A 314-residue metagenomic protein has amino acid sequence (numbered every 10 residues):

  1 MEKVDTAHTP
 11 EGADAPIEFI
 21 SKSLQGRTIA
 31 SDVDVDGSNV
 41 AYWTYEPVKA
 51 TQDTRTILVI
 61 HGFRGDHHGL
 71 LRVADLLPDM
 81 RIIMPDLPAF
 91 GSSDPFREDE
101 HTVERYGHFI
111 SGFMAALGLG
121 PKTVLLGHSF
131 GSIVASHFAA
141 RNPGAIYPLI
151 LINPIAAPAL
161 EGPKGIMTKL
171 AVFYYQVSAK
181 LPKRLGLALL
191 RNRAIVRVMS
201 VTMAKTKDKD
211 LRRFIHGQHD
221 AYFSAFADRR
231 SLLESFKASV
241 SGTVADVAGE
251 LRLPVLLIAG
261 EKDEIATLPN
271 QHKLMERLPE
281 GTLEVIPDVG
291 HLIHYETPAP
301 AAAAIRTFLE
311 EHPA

Functional and structural regions predicted by a protein language model:
S38-D94: Conserved HGGG/HGGXW glycine-rich cap/lid loop of the alpha/beta-hydrolase fold
W43-K49, M84-F130, G162, A303: Active-site loop/oxyanion-hole signature of alpha/beta-hydrolase fold enzymes
L149-K183: Flexible "cap/lid" loop of the alpha/beta hydrolase fold
L185-E250: Conserved alpha/beta-hydrolase catalytic His-Asp/Glu region
L251, L257-A259: Short beta-strand/loop motif that positions the catalytic acidic residue of the alpha/beta-hydrolase fold
L253, T267-M275: Short alpha-helix in the alpha/beta-hydrolase fold that links the catalytic acid
K262-A266: Acidic catalytic loop of the alpha/beta-hydrolase fold
V289-A302: Catalytic histidine-centered segment of alpha/beta-hydrolase-like enzymes
